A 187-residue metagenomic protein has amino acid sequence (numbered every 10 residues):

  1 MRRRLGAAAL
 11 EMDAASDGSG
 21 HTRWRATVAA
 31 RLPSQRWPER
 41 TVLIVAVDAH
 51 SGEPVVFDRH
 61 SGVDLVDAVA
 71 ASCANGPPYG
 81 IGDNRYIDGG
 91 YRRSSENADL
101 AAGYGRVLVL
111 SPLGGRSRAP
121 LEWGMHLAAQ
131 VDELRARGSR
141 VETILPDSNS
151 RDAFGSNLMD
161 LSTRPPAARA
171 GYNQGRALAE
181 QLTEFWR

Functional and structural regions predicted by a protein language model:
M1-R187: Patatin-like phospholipase
